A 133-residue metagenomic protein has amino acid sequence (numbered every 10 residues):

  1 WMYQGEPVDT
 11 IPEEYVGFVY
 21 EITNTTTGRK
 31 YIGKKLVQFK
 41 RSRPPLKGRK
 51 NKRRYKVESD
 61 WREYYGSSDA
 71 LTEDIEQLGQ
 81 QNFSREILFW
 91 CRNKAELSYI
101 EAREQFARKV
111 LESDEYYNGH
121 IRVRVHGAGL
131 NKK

Functional and structural regions predicted by a protein language model:
W1-K133: Structure-specific nucleic-acid interaction/processing domains
